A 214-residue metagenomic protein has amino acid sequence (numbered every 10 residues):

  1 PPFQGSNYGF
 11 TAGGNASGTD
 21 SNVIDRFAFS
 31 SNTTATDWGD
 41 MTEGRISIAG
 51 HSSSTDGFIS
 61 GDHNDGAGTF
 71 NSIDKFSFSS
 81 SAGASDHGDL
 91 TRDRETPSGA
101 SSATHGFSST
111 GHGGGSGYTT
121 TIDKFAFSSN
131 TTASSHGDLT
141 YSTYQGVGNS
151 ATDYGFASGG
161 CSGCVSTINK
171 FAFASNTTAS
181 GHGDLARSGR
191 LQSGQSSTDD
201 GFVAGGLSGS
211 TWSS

Functional and structural regions predicted by a protein language model:
P1-S214: Polar, enzyme-active/binding microenvironments
